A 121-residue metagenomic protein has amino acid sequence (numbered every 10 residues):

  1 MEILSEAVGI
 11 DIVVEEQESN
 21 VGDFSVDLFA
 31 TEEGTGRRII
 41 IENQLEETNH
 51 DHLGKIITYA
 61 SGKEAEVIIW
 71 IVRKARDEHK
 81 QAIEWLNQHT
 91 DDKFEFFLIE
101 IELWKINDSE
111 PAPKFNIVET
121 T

Functional and structural regions predicted by a protein language model:
M1-T121: Charged, terminal alpha-helix-loop-beta segments that serve as non-catalytic nucleic-acid engagement and/or assembly
